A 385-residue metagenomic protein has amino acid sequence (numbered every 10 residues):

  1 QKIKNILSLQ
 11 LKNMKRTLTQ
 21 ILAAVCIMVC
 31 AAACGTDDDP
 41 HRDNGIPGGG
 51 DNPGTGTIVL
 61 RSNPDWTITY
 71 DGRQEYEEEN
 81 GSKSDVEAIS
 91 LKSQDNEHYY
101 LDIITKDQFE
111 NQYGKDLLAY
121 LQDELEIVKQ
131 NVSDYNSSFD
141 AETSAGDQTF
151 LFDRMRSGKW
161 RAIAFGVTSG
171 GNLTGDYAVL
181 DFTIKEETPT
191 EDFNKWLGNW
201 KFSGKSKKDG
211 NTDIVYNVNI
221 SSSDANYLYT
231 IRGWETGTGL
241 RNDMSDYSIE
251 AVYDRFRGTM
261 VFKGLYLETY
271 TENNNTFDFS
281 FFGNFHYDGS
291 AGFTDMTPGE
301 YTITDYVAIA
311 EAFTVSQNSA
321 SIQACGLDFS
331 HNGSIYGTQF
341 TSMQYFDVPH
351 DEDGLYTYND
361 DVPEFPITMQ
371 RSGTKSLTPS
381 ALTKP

Functional and structural regions predicted by a protein language model:
L7-L22: Bacterial N-terminal signal peptides that target proteins for export
K15-T19, I27-Q74, L173-D192, T341-S380: Bacterial Sec-dependent N-terminal signal peptides
Q74-K83: Short, solvent-exposed loop/linker segments at the N-terminal edge of repeated beta-sheet extracellular domains
D85-I89: Structural beta-strand segments of beta-rich domains
K92-E126: Solvent-exposed loop/turn segments flanking beta-strands in beta-repeat/beta-sandwich domains
Y135-S157: Signal that preferentially marks extracellular ectodomain short beta-strand elements of beta-sandwich modules
R156-S157, R161, T168, T183-P385: Ser/Thr/Gly/Pro-rich, low-complexity flexible regions
V167-L173: Short, solvent-exposed loop/turn segments at the edges of extracellular beta-sandwich modules
